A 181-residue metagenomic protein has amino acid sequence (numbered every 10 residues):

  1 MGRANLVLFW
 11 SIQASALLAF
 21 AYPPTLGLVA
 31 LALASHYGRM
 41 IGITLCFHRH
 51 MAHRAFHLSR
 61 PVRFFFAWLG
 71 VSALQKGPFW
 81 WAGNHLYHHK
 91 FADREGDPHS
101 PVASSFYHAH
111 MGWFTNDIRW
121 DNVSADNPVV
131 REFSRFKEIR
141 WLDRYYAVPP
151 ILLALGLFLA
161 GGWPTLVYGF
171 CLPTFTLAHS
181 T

Functional and structural regions predicted by a protein language model:
M1-S180: Non-catalytic, topology-defining segments of multipass membrane proteins
